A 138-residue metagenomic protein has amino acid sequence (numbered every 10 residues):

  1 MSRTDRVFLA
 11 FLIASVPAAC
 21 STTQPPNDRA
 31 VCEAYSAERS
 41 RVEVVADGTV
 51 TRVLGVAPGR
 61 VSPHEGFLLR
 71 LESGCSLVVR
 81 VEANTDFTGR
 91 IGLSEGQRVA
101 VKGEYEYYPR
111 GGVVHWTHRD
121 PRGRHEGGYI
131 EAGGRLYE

Functional and structural regions predicted by a protein language model:
M1-F8: Bacterial N-terminal signal peptides that target proteins for export
L9-P17: Bacterial N-terminal signal peptides
C20-E138: OB-fold and OB-like single-stranded nucleic-acid-recognition modules and their adjacent interaction interfaces
